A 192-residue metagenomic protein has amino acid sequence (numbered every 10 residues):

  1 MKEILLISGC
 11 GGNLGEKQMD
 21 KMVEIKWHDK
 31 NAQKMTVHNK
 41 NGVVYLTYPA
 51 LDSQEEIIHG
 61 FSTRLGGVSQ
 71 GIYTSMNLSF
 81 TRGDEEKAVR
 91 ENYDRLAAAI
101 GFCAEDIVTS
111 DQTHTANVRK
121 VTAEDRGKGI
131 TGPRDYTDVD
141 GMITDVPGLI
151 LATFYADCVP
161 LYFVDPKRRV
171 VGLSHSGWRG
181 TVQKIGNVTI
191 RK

Functional and structural regions predicted by a protein language model:
K2-C10, L14-G15, M19-K192: Active-site microenvironment for binding and transforming phosphate-containing groups
